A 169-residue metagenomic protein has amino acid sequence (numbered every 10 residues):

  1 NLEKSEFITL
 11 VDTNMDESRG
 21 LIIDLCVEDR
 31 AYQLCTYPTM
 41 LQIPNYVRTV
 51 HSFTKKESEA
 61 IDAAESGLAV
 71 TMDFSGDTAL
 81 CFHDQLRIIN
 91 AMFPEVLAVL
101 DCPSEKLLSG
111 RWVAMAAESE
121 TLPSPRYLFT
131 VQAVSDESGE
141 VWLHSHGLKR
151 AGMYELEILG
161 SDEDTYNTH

Functional and structural regions predicted by a protein language model:
N1, I22-D24, Q33, G67-T71 (+3 more regions): Ordered hydrophobic segments in well-structured contexts
N1-I8: Short, extreme N-terminal segment that most often corresponds to the first beta-strand
T9-T13, S109: Beta-rich nucleic-acid/ligand-interaction surfaces
M15-M72: A broadly used, surface-exposed interaction patch
V47-F53, T78-I89, N167-H169: Well-ordered, non-membrane alpha-helical segments in soluble/globular domains
A60-G76, K149-G160: Glycine-rich, often proline-containing surface loops adjacent to acidic residues and nearby aromatics that form
F82-A114, S119: Contiguous hydrophobic, core-forming segments of folded domains
K106-H169: Aromatic/basic-lined ligand-recognition segments that form π-stacking hydrophobic pockets flanked by Lys/Arg to engage
